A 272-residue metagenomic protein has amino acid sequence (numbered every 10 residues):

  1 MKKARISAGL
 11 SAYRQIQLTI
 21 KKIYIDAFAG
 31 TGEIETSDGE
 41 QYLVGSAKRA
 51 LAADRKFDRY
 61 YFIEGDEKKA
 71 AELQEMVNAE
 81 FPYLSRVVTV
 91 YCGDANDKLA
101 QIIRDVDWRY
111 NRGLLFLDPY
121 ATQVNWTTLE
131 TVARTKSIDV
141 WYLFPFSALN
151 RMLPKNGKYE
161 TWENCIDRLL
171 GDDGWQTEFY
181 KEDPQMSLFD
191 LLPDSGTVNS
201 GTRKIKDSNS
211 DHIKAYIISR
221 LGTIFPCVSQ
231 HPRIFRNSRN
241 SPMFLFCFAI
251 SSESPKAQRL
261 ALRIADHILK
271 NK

Functional and structural regions predicted by a protein language model:
M1-K272: Class I S-adenosyl-L-methionine-dependent methyltransferase catalytic core
